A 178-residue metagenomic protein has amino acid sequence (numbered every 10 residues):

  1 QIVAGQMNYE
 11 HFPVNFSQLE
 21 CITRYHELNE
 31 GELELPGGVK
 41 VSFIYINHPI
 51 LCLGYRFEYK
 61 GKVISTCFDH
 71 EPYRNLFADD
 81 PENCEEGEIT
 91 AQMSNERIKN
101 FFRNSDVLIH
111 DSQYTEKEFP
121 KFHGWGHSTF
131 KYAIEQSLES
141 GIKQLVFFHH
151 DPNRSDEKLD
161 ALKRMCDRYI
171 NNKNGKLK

Functional and structural regions predicted by a protein language model:
Q1-L19: Active-site HxH/HxHxD metal-binding segment of metal-dependent hydrolases
Q1-Q6, R24-E27, K178: Extended hydrophobic secondary-structure segments that form protein cores and membrane-embedded regions
I2, D151-R154: Short histidine/acidic/glycine/proline-rich micro-motifs that form metal- and phosphate-coordinating active-site loops
G5-M7, D69, H150: Cofactor-binding loop segments of dinucleotide-utilizing enzymes, especially the Rossmann-like FAD- and NAD(P)+-binding
Y25-F148, E157-R164, R168, N172: Metal-dependent phosphodiesterase/nuclease catalytic metal-binding core
N172-K178: Canonical P-loop GTPase G-domain recognition
